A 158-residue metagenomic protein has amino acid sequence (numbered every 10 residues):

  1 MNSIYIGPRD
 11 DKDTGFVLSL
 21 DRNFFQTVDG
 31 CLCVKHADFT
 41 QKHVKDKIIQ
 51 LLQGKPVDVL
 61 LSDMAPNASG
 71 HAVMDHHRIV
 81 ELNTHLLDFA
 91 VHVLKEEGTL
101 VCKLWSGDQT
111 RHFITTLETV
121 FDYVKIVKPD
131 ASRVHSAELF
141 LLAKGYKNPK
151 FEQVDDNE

Functional and structural regions predicted by a protein language model:
M1-N2, I48, F89-A90, L117: Class I S-adenosylmethionine-dependent transferase superfamily signal
Y5-K12, K55, L94-K95: Helix-to-beta-strand junctions that scaffold the AdoMet/dcAdoMet cofactor pocket in Class I SAM-dependent enzymes
D13-F16, L20-A68: S-adenosyl-L-methionine
N23-F25, P66-N67, W105-Q109, A131: Short "lid" loop at the C-terminus of a central beta-strand within the Rossmann-like core of SAM-dependent
V59, V93-L104: Conserved beta-strand signature within the Rossmann-like core of class I S-adenosyl-L-methionine
A68-I79: Glycine/threonine-rich flexible loop motifs
R78-E96: A short glycine-rich, Lys/Arg-flanked "PGG" loop and its adjoining helix->strand segment in the class I
S106-E158: Class I S-adenosyl-L-methionine
